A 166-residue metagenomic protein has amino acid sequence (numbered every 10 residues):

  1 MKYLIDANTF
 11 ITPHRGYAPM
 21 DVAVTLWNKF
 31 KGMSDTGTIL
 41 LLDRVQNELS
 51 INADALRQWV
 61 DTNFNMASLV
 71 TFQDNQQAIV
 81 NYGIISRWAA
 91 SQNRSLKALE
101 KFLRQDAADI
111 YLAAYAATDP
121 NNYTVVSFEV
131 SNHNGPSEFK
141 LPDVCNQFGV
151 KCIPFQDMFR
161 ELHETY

Functional and structural regions predicted by a protein language model:
M1-I5, P13-H14, A18-P19, S34-D35 (+1 more regions): Feature 3881 marks metal-assisted phosphotransfer/nuclease machinery and their flanking interaction elements
A7-Y123, S131: Active-site-proximal, substrate-binding regions of enzyme catalytic domains and RNA-binding/basic surfaces
N121-T124, V130-Y166: Acidic, PIN/NYN-like endoribonuclease modules and their adjacent C-terminal/linker elements
